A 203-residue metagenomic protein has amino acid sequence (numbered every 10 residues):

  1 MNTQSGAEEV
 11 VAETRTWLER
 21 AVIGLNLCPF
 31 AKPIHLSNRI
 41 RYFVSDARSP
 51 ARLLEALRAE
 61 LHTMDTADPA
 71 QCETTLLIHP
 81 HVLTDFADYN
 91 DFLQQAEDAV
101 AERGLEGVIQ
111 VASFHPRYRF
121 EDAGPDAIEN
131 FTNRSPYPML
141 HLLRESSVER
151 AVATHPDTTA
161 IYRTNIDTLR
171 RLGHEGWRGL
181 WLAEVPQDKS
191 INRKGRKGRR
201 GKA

Functional and structural regions predicted by a protein language model:
M1-K189: Expand to "…catalyze enediolate/carbanion chemistry for C-C bond making/breaking, isomerization, decarboxylation
R193-K202: Short, low-complexity, charge-dense intrinsically disordered segments
